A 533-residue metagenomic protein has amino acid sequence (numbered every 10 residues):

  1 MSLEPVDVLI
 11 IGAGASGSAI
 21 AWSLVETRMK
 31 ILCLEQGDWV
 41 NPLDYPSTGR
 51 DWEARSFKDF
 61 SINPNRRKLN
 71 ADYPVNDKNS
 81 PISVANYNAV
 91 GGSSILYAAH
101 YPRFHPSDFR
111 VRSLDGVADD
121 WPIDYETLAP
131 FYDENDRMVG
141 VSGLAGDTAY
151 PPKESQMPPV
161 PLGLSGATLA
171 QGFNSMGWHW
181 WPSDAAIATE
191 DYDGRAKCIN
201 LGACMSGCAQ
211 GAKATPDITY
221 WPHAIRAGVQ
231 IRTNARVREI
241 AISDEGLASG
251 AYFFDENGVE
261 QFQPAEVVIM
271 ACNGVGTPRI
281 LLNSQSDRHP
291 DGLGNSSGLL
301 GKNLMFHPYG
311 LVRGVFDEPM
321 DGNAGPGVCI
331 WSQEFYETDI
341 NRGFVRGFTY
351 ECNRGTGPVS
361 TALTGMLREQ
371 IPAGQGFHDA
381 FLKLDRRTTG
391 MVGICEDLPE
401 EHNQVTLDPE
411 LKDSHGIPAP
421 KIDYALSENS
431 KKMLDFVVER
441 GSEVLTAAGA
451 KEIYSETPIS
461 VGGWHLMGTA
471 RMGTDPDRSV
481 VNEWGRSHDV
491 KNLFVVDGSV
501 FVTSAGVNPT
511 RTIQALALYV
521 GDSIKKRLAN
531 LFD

Functional and structural regions predicted by a protein language model:
M1-S113, V117, P122-E126, P130-D133 (+5 more regions): N-terminal glycine-rich phosphate/pyrophosphate-binding loop and immediately adjacent elements
A15, N234-R238, E256: Conserved SAM/SAH-binding loop
E26, G37-G49, Q210, R226 (+5 more regions): Glycine-rich loop(s) and the adjacent beta-strand/alpha-helix scaffold that form part
C33, I231-R232, V495-V496: Short hydrophobic beta-strand that contains or immediately precedes a catalytic carboxylate
F57-D59, D72-N76, H100, R112-V237 (+2 more regions): Conserved redox-cofactor binding core of oxidoreductases
K68, P182-A186, Y192-C204, G211 (+6 more regions): A glycine-rich dinucleotide-binding beta-alpha-beta segment and adjacent secondary-structure elements that constitute
D72-N86, V90-S93, Y97, W121-Y125 (+5 more regions): FAD cofactor-binding and catalytic pocket of flavoenzymes
T503-G521: A conserved FAD-binding loop/helix module that cradles the flavin
